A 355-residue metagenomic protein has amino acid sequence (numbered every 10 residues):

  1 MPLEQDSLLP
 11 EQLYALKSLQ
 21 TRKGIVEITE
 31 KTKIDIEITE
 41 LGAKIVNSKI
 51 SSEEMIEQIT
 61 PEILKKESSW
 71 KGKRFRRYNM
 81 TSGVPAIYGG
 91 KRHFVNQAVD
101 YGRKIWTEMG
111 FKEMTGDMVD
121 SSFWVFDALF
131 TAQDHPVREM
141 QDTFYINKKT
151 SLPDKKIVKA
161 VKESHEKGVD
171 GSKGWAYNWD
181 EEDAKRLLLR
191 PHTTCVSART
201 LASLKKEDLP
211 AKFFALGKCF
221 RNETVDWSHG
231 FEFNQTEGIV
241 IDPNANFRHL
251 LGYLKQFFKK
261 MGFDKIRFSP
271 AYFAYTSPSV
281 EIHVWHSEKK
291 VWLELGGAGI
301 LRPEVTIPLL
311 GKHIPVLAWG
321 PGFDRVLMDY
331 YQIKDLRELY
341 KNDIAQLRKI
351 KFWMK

Functional and structural regions predicted by a protein language model:
Q5-R22, E27-I28: Short amphipathic alpha-helical interaction segments
T32-K355: TRNA-recognition modules of translation machinery and tRNA-sensing kinases, especially anticodon-binding
